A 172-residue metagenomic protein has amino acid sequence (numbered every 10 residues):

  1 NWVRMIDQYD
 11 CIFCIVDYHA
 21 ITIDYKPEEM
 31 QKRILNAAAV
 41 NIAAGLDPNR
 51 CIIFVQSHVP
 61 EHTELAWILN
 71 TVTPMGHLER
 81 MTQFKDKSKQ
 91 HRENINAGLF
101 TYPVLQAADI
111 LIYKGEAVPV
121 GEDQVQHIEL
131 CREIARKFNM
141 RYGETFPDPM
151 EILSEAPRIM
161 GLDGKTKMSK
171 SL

Functional and structural regions predicted by a protein language model:
N1-A108: N-terminal Rossmann-like or analogous alpha/beta NTP/dinucleotide-binding catalytic cores that position adenine
K85-L172: Active-site cores that bind ATP or allylic diphosphates and position pyrophosphate for catalysis
